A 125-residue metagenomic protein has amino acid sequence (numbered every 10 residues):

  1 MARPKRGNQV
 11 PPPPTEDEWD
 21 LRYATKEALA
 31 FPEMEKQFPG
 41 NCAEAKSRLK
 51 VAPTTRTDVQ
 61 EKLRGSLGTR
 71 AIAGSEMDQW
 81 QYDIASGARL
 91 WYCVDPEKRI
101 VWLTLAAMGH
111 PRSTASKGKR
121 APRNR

Functional and structural regions predicted by a protein language model:
M1-A88, V94-R125: Basic, Lys/Arg-enriched alpha-helical interface segments
